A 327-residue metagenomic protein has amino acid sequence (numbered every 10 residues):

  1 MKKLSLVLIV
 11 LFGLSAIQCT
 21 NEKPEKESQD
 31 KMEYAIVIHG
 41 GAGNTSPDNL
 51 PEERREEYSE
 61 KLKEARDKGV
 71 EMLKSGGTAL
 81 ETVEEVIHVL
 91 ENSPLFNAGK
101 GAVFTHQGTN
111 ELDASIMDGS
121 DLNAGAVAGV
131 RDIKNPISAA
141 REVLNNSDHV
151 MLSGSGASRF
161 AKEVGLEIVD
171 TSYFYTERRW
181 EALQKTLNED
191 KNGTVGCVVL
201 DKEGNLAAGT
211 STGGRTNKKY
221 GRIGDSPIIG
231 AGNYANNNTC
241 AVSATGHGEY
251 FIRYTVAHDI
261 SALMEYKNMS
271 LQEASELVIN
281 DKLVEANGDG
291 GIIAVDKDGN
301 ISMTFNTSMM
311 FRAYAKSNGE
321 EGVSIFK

Functional and structural regions predicted by a protein language model:
M1-K31: Bacterial Sec-dependent N-terminal signal peptides
T20-K327: Alpha/propeptide regions of enzymes that mature by internal proteolysis
